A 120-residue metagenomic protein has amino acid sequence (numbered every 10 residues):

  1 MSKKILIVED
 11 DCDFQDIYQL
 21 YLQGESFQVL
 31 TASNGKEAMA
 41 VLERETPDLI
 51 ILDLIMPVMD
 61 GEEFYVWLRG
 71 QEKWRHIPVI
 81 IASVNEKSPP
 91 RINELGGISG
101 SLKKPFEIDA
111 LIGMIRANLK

Functional and structural regions predicted by a protein language model:
E9: Conserved acidic carboxylate
C12-L30: Two-component/phosphorelay signaling modules centered on CheY-like receiver
T31-L49: Acidic, metal-coordinating helix/loop segments flanking the phosphotransfer/catalytic sites of two-component signaling
D53: Active-site residues of response regulator receiver
M56: Receiver (REC) domain active-site loop signature in two-component systems and cognate sites in sensor histidine kinases
F106-A117: C-terminal output helix
